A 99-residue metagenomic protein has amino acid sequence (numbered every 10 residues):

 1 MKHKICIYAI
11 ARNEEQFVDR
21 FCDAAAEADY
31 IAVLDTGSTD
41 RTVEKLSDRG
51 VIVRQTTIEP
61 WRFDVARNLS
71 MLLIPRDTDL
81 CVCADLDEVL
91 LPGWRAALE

Functional and structural regions predicted by a protein language model:
K4-C6, Y30: Cell-envelope/extracellular polymer assembly enzymes that use nucleotide-activated donors
A9-E27: Short, well-formed alpha-helical segments that are part of the catalytic scaffolds of diverse glycosyltransferases
Q16-D19, D40-D48, G93: Acidic helix N-cap motif at the loop->helix transition within catalytic regions of sugar-transfer enzymes
A24, L34-K45, I58, D85-L86: A conserved acidic beta->alpha catalytic loop
E27, R49-G50: Short, structured coil segments at secondary-structure junctions
R41, D64-V65, L86-E99: Acidic donor-binding/catalytic loop of UDP-sugar-dependent glycosyltransferases, especially processive GT2
I58-A66, M71: A short, glycine-/small-residue-rich helix N-cap motif at loop->alpha-helix starts within glycosyltransferase
N68-L80: Active-site nucleotide-sugar/metal-binding loop of Leloir-type enzymes
